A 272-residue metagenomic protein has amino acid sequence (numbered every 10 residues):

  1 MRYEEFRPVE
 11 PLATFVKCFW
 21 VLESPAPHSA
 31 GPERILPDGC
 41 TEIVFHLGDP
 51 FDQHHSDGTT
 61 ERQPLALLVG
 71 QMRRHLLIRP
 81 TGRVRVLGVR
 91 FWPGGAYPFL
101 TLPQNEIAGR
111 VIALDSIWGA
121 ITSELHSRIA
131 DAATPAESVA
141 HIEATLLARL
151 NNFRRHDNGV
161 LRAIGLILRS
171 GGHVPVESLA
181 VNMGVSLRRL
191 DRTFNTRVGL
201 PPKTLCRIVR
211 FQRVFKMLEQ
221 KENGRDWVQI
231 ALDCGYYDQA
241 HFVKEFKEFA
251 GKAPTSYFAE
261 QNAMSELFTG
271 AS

Functional and structural regions predicted by a protein language model:
M1-L187, R197-P202, K216-Y237, A253-S272: Alpha-helical bundle regulatory/interaction domains
F194, C206, E245-K247, F258: DNA major-groove recognition helix of helix-turn-helix
T204-I208, V214: Amphipathic alpha-helical "recognition" segments
L232, F242-K244: Intrinsic structural disorder/low-complexity segments
